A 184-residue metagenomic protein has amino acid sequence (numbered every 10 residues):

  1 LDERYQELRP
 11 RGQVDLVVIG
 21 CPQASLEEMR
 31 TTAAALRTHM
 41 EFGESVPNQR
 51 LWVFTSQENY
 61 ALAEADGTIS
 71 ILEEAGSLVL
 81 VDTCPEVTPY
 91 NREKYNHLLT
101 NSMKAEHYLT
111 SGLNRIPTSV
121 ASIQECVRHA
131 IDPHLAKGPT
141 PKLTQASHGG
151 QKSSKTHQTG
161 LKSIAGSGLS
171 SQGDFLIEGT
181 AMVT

Functional and structural regions predicted by a protein language model:
L1-R50, S122-G150, S154-T184: Intrinsically disordered, low-complexity segments enriched in small residues
R9-G12, Y90-K94: Flexible, charged surface loops at secondary-structure boundaries
V14, G76, K94-N96: Short, well-ordered alpha-helix to beta-strand connector turns
G20-P22, T55-Q57, A75-S77, D82-C84 (+5 more regions): Fold-independent oxyanion-binding glycine-rich loops and adjacent beta-strand/coil segments at enzyme active sites
P22-E27, E41-R92: Extended C-terminal subregions enriched in glycine
R30-T31, A65-D66, S111: Short amphipathic alpha-helical segments
L36-H39, S70-E74, L98-T100, I116-V120: Short, low-complexity, polar/charged sequence segments that are solvent-exposed and flexible
P85-E86, E93-G150: Peripheral docking tails and interdomain loops at the edges of cofactor- or intermediate-handling domains
